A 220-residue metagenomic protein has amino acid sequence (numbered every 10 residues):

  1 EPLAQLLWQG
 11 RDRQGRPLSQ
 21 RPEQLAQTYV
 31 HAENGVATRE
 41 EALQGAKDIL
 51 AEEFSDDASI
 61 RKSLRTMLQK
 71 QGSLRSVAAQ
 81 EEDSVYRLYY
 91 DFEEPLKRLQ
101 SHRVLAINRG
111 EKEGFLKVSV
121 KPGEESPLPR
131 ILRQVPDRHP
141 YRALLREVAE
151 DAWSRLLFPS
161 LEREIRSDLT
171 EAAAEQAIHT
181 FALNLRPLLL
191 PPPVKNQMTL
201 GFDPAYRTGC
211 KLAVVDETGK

Functional and structural regions predicted by a protein language model:
E1-G201, R207-K220: Duplex nucleic acid-engaging cores and interfaces of nucleic-acid transaction enzymes
